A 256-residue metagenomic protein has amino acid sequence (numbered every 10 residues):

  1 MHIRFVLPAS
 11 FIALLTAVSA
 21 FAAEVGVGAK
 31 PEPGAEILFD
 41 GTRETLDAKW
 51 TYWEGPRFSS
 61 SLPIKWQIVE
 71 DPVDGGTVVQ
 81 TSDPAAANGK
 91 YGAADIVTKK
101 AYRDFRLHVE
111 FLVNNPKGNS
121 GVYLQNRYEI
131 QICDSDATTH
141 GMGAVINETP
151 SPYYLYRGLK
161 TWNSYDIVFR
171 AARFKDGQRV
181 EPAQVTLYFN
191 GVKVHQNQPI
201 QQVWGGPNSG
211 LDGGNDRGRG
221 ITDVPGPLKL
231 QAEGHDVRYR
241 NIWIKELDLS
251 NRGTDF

Functional and structural regions predicted by a protein language model:
M1-F5: Positively charged n-region of N-terminal signal peptides that target proteins for export
P8-S19: Bacterial N-terminal signal peptides
A20-F256: Carbohydrate-interacting regions of secretory-pathway proteins
